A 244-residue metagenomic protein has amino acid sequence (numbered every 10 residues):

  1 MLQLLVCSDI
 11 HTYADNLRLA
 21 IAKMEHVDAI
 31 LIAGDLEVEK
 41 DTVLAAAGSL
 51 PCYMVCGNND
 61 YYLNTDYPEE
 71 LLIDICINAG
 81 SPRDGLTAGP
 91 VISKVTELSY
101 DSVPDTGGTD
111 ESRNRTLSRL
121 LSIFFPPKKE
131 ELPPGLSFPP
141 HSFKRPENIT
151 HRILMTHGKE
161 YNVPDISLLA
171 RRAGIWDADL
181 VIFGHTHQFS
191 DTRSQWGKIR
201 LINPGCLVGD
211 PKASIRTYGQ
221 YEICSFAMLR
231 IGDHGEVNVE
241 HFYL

Functional and structural regions predicted by a protein language model:
M1, T150, K198, I223-C224 (+1 more regions): A structure-centric signal for secondary-structure junctions around beta-strands
L4-V6, I10-L19, K23-H26, E37-I182 (+2 more regions): Conserved catalytic scaffold of divalent metal-dependent phosphoesterases
L31-I32: Short catalytic helix/loop segments, enriched in acidic residues and glycine and frequently bearing histidine
D74, V95, L136, R171 (+2 more regions): Binuclear metal-dependent phosphoesterase catalytic core
